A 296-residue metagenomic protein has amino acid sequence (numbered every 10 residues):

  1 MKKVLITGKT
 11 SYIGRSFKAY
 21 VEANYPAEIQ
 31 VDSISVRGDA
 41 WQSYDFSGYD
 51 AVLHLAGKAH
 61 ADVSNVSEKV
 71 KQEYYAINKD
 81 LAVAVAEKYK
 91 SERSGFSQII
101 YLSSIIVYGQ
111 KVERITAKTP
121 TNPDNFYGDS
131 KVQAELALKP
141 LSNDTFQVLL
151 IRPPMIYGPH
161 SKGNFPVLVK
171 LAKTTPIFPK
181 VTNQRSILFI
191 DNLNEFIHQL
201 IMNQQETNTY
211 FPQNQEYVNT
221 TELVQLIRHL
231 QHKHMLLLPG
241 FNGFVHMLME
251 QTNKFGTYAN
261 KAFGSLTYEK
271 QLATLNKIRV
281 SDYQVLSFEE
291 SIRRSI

Functional and structural regions predicted by a protein language model:
V4-E22: N-terminal Rossmann NAD(P)H-binding glycine-rich loop of SDR-like oxidoreductase domains
G38-K88, Y108: NAD(P)H-binding glycine-rich loop region in Rossmannoid oxidoreductase-like domains and their noncatalytic homologs
V83-F126, L149: Conserved Rossmann-fold NAD(P)-dependent oxidoreductase catalytic core, especially the SDR/UDP-sugar
Y108, L149-V167: Flexible, glycine-rich beta-alpha linker
N122-L149: Active-site Tyr-X1-5-Lys
K170-L188, F196-L200, Q204, F211-Q213: A conserved pocket-lining segment of Rossmann-fold NAD(P)-dependent short-chain dehydrogenase/reductase
F196-Y258, L286-I296: Mid/C-terminal beta-alpha module of Rossmann-like enzyme folds, strongest in SDR-family dehydrogenases/epimerases
E269-I296: Amphipathic terminal alpha-helices
